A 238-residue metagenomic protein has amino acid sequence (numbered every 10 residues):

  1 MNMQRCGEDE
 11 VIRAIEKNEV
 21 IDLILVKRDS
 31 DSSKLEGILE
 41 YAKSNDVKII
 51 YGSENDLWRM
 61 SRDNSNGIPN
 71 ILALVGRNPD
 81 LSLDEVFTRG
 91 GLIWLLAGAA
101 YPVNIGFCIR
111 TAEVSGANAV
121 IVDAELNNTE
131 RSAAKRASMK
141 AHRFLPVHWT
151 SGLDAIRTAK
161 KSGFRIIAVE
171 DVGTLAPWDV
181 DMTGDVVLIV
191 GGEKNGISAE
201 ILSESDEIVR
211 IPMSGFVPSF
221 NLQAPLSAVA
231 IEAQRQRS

Functional and structural regions predicted by a protein language model:
M1-N78: N-terminal positively charged helical leader segments and presequences
Q4, D9, R13-E16, S30 (+2 more regions): RNA substrate-binding interface of SAM-dependent RNA methyltransferases
I12, K17, A73, E113-V114 (+3 more regions): Structured adenosyl-cofactor binding patch, chiefly the S-adenosyl-L-methionine
Y41, G67-I71, R136-R143, T183-V186: Short, hinge-like loop/turn segments at secondary-structure boundaries
N45, R143, S162, E204-S205: Short, structured coil segments at secondary-structure junctions
V47-S53, H148-T150, V209: General small-molecule cofactor/ligand-binding pocket signal
S53, A97-G98, D123-A124, V209-F216: Short beta->alpha connector loops at strand-helix junctions that form conserved, small/polar/Pro-enriched
A168-S214, N221: Active-site/ligand-binding-proximal alpha/beta "capping" segment
